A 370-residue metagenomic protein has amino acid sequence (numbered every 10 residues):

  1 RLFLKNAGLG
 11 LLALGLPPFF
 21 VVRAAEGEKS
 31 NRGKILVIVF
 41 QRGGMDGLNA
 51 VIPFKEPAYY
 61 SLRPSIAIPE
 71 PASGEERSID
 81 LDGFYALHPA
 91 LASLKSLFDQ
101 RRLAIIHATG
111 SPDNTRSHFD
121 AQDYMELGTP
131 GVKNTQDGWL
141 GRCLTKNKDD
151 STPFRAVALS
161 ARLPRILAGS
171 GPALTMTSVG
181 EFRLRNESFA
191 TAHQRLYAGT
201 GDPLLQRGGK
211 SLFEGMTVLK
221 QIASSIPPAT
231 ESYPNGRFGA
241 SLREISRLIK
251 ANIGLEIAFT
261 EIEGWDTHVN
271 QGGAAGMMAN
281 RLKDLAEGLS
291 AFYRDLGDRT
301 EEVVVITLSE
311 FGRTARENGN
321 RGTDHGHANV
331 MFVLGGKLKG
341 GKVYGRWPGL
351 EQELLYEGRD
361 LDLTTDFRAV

Functional and structural regions predicted by a protein language model:
R1-D298, V333-V370: Feature for exported/extracytoplasmic and membrane-associated proteins, marking the mature portion
R101, E301, H327: Residue-level signal for beta-strand positions within conserved beta-sheet cores that form or flank
L289, Y293-N320: Metal-dependent active-site segment of extracytoplasmic phospho-/sulfohydrolases and closely related
F311-K342: Histidine-centered active-site microenvironments of extracellular/periplasmic hydrolases and transferases
